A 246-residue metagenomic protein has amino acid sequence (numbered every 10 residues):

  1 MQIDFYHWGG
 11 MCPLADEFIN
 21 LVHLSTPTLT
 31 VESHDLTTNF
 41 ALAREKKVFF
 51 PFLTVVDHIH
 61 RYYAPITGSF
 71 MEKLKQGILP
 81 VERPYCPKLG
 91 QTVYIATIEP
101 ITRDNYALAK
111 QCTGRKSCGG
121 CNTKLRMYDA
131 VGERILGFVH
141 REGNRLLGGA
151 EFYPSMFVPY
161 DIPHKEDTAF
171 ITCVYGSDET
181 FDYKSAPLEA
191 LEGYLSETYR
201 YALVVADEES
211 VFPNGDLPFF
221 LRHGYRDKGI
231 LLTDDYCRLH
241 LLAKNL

Functional and structural regions predicted by a protein language model:
M1-T26: Local sequence-structure signature of Cys/Sec-based thiol-disulfide redox active-site neighborhoods
D57-Y85: Non-catalytic, surface beta->alpha helical segment in thiol-disulfide oxidoreductase systems
H60-Y62, G224-H240: Conserved catalytic-core motifs of GNAT/GCN5-like acyltransferases
G120-T168: A conserved beta-strand-loop-helix scaffold within acyl/acetyltransferase catalytic domains
T172-Y183, E208-E209: A short, internal acetyl-CoA/4′-phosphopantetheine-binding micro-motif in the GNAT/acyltransferase core
T180-E197: Conserved acetyl-CoA-binding loop-helix of GNAT-fold acetyltransferases
L195-V211: Conserved GNAT acetyl-CoA-binding A-motif
E209-G229: Conserved active-site alpha-helix within GNAT-family acetyltransferase domains
